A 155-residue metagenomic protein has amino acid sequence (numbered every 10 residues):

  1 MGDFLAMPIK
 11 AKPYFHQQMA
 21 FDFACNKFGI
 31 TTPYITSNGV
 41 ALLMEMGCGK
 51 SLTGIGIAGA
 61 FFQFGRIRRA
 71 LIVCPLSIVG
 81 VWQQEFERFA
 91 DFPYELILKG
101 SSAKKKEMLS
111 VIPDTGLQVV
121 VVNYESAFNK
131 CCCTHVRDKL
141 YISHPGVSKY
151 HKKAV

Functional and structural regions predicted by a protein language model:
M1-M44, C48-V155: SF2 helicase/translocase NTPase motor core, specifically the RecA-like lobe 1 inter-motif segment between Walker
